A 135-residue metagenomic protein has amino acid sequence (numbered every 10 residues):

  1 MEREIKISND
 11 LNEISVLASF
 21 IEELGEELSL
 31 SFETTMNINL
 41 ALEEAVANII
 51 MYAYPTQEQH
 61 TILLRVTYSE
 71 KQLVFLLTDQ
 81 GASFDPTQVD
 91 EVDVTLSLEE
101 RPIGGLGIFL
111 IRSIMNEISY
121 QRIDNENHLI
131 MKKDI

Functional and structural regions predicted by a protein language model:
M1-I5, R112-I135: Flexible, glycine-/charge-rich segments associated with ATP-binding catalytic modules
E2-F32: Helix-loop-beta hinge of the Bergerat
I21-E43, E100-P102: Conserved short strand/loop->alpha-helix "switch" segment adjacent to the catalytic nucleotide/phosphoryl-transfer site
I49-Y54: Short helix-loop "hinge" at the ATP-lid/N-box region of the Bergerat-fold HATPase_c
Q59-T67: A conserved short beta-strand within the histidine kinase catalytic ATPase domain
Y68-F75: Short beta-strand-loop-beta element adjacent to the nucleotide/active-site pocket used for signaling
F75-I103: Glycine-rich/acidic phosphate-handling loop/turn and adjacent ATP-lid/helix of nucleotide-binding kinase/ATPase domains
E100-M115: Glycine-rich phosphate-binding loop
